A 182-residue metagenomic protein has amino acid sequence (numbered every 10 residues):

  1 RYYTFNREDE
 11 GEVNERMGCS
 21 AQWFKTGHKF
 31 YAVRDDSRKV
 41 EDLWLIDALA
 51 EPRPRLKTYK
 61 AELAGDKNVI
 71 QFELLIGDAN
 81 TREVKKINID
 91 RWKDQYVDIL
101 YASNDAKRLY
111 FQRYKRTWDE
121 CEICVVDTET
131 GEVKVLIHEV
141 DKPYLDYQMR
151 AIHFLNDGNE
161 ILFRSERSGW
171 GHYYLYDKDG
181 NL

Functional and structural regions predicted by a protein language model:
R1-N6, K85-N88, V133-H138, L182: Beta-propeller fold detector
Y2-Q22, A32-K86: Predominantly five- to eight-bladed beta-propeller fold
E8-M17, W92-V97, D141-M149: Short glycine-/Asp-/Thr-/Trp-enriched loop segments that recur within the blades of beta-propeller repeat domains
M17-C19, I70, Y96-D98, D119 (+2 more regions): Beta-rich catalytic cores
Q22, Y31-S37, A64-N68, A102-D105 (+4 more regions): Beta-strand C-termini and the immediately following turn/loop, strongest in propeller blades
K39-L45, Q71-E73, W118-C124, G169-Y174: Structural motif
D78-R82, T128-G131, D177-N181: Short loop/turn segments that connect beta-strands within beta-propeller blades
